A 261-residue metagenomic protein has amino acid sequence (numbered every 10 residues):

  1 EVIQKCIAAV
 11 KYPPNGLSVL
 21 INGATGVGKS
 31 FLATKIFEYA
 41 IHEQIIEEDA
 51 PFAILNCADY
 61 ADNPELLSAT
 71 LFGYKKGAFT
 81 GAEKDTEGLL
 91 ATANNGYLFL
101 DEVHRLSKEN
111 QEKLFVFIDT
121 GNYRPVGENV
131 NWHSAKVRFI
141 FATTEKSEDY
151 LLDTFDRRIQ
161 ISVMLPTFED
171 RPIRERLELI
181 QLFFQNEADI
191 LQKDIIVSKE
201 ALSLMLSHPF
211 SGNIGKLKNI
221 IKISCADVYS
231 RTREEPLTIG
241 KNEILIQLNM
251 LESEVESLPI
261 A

Functional and structural regions predicted by a protein language model:
E1, A33, E128-V137, K146-E256: Nucleotide-binding/hydrolysis machinery
C6-T80, G96, H104: Conserved post-Walker A coupling segment in P-loop NTPases
K11-G16, E43-E47, A78-L90, V103-H104 (+2 more regions): Conserved Walker
A33, Y60-F72, E83-D119, E148-R158 (+1 more regions): Conserved AAA+/SF3 P-loop NTPase catalytic/coupling segment centered on the Walker-B
A53, F99, M164: Conserved Rossmann-like nucleotide-binding pocket used by diverse enzymes that bind dinucleotide cofactors
N56-D59, G73, F141-T144, L165-T167: Flexible glycine-/small-residue-rich
F99-L100, V137-T144: Structural recognition of the conserved hydrophobic beta-strand(s) that form the central parallel beta-sheet of P-loop
